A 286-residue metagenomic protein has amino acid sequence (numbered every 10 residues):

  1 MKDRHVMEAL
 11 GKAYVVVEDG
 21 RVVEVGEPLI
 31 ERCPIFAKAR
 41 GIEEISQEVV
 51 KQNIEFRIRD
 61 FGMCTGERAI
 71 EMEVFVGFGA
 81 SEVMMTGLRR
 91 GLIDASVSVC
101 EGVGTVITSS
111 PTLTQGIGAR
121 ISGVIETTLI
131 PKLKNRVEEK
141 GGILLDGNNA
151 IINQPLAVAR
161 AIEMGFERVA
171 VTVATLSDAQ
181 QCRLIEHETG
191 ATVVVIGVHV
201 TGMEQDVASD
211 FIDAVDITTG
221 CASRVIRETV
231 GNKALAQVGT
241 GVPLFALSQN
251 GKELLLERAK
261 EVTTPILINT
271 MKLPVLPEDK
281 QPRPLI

Functional and structural regions predicted by a protein language model:
M1-I286: Conserved mixed alpha/beta catalytic, RNA-binding, or beta-rich assembly cores of soluble enzyme, regulatory
